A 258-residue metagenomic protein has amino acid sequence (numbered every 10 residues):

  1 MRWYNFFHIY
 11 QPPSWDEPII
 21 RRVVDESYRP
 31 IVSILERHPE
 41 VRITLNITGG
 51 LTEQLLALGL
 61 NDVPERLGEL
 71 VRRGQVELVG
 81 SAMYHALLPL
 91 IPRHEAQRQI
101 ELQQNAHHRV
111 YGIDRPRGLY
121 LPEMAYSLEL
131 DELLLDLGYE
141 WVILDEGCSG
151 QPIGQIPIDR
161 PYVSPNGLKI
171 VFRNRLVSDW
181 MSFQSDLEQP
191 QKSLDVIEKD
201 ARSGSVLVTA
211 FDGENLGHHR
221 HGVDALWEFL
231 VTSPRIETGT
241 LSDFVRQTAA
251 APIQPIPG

Functional and structural regions predicted by a protein language model:
M1-E40, G50, I158-L168, F172-R175 (+2 more regions): Active-site and substrate-binding clefts of carbohydrate-active enzymes
R2-L102, G112, R117-L121, E140-G147 (+1 more regions): Short, well-structured secondary-structure segments
W15-D16, Q54-G59, L90-P92, P122 (+5 more regions): A short acidic (Asp/Glu
R29-P30, G59-R73, G150-N166, E188-E198: Alpha-helical scaffolding within the catalytic cores of extracellular/periplasmic polymer-degrading hydrolases
L51, Y84, A125, G147-G150 (+3 more regions): Short loop/turn segments at secondary-structure transitions that flank enzyme active sites
A86-R109, G167, F172-S203, R220-V223: Alpha-helical scaffold elements lining the catalytic groove of polysaccharide deacetylases
E101-I156, E214-P234: Catalytic domains of cell-wall/extracellular-matrix polysaccharide-remodeling enzymes, centered on de-N-acetylation
